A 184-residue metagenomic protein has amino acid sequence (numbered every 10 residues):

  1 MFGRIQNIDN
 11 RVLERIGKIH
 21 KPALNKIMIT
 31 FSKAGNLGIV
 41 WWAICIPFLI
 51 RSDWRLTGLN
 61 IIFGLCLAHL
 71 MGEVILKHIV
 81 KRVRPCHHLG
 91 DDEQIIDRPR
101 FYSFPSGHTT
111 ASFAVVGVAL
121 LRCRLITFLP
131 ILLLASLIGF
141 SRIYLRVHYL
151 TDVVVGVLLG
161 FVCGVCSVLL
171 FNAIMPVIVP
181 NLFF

Functional and structural regions predicted by a protein language model:
M1-I39, E73-R100, N181-F184: N-terminal transmembrane-helix/juxtamembrane module of multi-pass inner/ER membrane proteins
A23-L24, D53-T57, C86, C123-L129 (+1 more regions): Membrane-helix interface segments
S32-L49, L133: Hydrophobic alpha-helical transmembrane segments
I39-V40, F63, L67, L134 (+2 more regions): Hydrophobic alpha-helical transmembrane segments of multipass integral membrane proteins, especially permease/channel
C45-L70: Interfacial segments of alpha-helical transmembrane regions
F48, G72, L76-K81, L120 (+1 more regions): Membrane-water interface at transmembrane helix exits
G64-K77, A135-I138, R142, G164: Alpha-helical transmembrane segments of multi-pass membrane proteins
G90-F184: Membrane-embedded catalytic cores of phosphoryl/pyrophosphoryl-handling enzymes
